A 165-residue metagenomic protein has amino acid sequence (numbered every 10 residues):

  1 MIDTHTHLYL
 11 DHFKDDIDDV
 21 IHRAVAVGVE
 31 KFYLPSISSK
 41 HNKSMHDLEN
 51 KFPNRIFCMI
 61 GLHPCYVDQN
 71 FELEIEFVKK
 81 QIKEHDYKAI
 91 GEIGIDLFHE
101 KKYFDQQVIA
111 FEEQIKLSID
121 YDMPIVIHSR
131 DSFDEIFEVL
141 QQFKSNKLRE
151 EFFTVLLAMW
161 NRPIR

Functional and structural regions predicted by a protein language model:
M1-R165: Mid-domain alpha/beta scaffold segments of enzyme catalytic cores
